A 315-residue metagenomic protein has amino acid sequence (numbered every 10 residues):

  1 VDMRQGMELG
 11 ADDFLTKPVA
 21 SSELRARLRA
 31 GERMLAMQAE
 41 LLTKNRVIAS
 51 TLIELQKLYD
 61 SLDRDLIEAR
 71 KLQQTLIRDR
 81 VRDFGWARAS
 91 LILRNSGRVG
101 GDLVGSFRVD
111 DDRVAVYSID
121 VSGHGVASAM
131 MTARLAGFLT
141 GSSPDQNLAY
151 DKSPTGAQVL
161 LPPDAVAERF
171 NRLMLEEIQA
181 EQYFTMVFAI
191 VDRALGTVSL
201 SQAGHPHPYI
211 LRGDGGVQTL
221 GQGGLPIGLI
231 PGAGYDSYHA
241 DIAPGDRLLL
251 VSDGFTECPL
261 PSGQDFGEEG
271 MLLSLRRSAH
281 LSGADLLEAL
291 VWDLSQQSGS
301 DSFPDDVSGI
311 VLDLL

Functional and structural regions predicted by a protein language model:
V1-D13: Alpha4 helix (beta4-alpha4-beta5 surface) of REC/receiver domains from two-component response regulators
K17: A Lys-centered signature of the CheY-like receiver
A20, R29-A30: Receiver (REC) domain switch/active-site region of two-component response regulators
A30-R46: The C-terminal output helix
R46, S50-R247, Q296-L315: … and, occasionally, acidic/histidine-rich disordered N-termini of signaling adaptors
A243-P244, T256-L315: C-terminal catalytic subdomain
